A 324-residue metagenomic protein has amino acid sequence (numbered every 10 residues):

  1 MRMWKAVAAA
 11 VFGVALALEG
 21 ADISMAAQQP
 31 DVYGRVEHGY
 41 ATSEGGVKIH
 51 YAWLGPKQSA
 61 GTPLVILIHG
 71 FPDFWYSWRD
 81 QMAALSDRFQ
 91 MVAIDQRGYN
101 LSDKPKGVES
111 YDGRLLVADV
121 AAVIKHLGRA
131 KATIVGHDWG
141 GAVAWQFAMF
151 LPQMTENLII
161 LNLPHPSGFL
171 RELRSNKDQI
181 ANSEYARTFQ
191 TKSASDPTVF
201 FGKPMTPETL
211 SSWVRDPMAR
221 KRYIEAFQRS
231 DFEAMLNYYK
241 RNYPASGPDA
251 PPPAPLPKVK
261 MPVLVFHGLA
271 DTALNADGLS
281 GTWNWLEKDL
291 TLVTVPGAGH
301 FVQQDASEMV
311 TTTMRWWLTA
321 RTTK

Functional and structural regions predicted by a protein language model:
A8-E19: Bacterial N-terminal signal peptides
G20, S24-A27: Boundary at the C-terminal end of the N-terminal hydrophobic targeting segment
Q28-G39, V47-I49, L54-S59, L64 (+6 more regions): Flexible "cap/lid" subdomain of the alpha/beta-hydrolase fold that forms the substrate-access gate
L67-G70, A93: Structural cue for short, hydrophobic secondary-structure segments
P72-D80, M91: Serine-hydrolase catalytic-loop signature spanning alpha/beta hydrolases and amidase-signature enzymes
Q81-F89, H126: A short, Lys/Arg-enriched amphipathic alpha-helix followed by its capping loop at the start of a domain
A298-S307, T311: Catalytic histidine-centered segment of alpha/beta-hydrolase-like enzymes
